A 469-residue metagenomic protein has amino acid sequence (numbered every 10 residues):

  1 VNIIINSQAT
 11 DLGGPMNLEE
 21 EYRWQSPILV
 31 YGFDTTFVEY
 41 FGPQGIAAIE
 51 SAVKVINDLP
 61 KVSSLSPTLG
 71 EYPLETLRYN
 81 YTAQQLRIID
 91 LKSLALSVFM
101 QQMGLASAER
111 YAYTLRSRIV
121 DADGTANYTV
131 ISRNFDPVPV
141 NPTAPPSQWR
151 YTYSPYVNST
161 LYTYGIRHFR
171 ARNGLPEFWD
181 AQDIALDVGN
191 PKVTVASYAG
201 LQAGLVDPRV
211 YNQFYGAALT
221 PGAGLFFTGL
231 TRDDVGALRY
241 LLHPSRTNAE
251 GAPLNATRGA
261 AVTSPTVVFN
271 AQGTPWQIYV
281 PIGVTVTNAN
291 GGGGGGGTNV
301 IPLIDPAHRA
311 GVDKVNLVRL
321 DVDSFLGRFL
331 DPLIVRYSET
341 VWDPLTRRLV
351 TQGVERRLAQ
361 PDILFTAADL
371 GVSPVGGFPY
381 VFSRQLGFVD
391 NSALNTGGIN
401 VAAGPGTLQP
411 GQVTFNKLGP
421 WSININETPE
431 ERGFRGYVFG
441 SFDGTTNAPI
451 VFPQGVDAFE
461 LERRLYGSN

Functional and structural regions predicted by a protein language model:
V1-N469: Zinc-dependent metalloendopeptidases
